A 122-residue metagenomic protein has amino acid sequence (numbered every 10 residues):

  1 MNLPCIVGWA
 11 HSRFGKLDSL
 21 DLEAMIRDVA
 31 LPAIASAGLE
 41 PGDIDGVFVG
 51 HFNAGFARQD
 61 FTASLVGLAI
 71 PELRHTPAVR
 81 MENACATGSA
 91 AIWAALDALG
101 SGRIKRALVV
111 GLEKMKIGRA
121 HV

Functional and structural regions predicted by a protein language model:
M1-A78, D97-S101, V109-H121: Conserved "HGTGT" condensation-loop signature of ketosynthase/thiolase-family condensing enzymes that catalyze
A78-T87: Active-site nucleophile and cofactor-binding loops and adjacent substrate-binding regions of central metabolic enzymes
T87-A94: Conserved beta-loop-alpha segment that forms the PLP phosphate-binding cup at the N-terminus of a helix
R106: Phosphate-binding/catalytic loop of phosphoryl-transfer enzymes
